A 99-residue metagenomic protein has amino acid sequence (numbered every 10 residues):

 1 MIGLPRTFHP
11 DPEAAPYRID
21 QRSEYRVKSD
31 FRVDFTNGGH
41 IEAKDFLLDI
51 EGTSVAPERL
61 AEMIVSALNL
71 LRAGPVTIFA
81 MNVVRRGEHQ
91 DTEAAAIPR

Functional and structural regions predicted by a protein language model:
I2-P16: Charged, amphipathic alpha-helical segments
G3-P5, D49-R99: Acidic, low-complexity intrinsically disordered segments
E13-T53: N-terminal acidic leader/helix
